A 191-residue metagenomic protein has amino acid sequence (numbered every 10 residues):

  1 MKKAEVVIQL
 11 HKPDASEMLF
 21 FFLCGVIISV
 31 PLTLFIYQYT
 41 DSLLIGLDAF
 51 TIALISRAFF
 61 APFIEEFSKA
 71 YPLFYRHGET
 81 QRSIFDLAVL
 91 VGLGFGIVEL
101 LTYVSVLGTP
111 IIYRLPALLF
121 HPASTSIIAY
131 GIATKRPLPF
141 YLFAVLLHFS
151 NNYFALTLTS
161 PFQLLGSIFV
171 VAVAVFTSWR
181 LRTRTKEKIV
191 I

Functional and structural regions predicted by a protein language model:
M1-I191: Hydrophobic alpha-helical segments at protein termini of multi-pass membrane proteins
